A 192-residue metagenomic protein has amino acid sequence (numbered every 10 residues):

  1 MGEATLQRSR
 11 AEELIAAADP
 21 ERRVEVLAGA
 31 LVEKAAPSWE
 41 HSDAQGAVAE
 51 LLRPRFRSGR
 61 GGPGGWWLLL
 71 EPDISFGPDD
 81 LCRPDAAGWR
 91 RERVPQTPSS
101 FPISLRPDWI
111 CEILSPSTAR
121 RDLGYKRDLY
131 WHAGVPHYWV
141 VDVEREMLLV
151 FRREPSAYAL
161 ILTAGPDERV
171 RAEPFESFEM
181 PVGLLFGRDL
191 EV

Functional and structural regions predicted by a protein language model:
M1-V192: Gly/Pro/Ser/Thr-rich low-complexity, intrinsically disordered segments predominantly at protein N-termini
